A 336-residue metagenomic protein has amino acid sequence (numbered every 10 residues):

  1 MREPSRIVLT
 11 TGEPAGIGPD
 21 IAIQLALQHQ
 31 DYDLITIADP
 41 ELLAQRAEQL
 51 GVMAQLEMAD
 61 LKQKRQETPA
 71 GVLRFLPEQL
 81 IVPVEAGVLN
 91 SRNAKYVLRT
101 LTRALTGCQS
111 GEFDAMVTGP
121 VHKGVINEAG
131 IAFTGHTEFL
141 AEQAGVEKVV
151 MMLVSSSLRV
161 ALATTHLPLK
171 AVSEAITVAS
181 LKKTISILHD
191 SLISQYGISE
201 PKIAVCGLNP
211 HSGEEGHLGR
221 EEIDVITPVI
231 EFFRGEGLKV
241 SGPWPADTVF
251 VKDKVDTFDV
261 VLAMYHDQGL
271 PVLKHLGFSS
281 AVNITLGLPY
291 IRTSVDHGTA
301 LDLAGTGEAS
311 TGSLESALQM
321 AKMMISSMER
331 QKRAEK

Functional and structural regions predicted by a protein language model:
M1-H136, A179-M264, Q268-L276, S280-N283 (+3 more regions): Contiguous, glycine/small-aliphatic-enriched amphipathic segments in soluble metabolic enzymes
E128-V150: Glycine/threonine-rich beta-strand-loop-alpha-helix active-site module that forms ligand/phosphate-binding
Q143-L158, L286-D302: Short, flexible loop segments at boundaries between secondary-structure elements
L153-A175, A179-K183: Ligand-binding beta-strand-loop-alpha-helix segment within the catalytic cores of soluble metabolic enzymes
